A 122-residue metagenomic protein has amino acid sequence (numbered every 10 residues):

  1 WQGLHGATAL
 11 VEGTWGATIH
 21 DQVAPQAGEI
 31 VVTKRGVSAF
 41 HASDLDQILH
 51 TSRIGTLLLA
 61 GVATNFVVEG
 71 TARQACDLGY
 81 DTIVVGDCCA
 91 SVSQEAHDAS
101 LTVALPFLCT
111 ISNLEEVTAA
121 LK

Functional and structural regions predicted by a protein language model:
W1-K122: Active-site-adjacent betaalpha module
